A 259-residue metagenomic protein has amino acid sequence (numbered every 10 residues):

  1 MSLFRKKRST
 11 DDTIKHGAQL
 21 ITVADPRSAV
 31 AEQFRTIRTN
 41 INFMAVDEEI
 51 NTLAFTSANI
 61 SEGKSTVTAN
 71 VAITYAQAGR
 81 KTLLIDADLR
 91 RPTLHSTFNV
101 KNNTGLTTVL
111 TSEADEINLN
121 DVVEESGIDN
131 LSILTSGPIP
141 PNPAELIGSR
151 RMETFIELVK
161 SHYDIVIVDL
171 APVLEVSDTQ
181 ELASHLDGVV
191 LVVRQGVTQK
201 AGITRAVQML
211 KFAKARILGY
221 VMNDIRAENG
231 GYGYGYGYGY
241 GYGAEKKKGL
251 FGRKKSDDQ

Functional and structural regions predicted by a protein language model:
M1-Q259: P-loop NTP-binding module
